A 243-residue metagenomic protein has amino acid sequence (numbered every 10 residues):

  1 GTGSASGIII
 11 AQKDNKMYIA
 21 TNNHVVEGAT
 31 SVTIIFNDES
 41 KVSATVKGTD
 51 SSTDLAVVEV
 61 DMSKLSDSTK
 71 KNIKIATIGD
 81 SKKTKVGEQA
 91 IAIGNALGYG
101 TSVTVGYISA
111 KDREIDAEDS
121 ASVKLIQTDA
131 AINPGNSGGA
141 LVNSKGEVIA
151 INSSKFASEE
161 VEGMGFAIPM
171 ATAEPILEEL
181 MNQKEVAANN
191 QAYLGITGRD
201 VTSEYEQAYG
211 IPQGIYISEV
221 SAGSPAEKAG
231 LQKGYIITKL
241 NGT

Functional and structural regions predicted by a protein language model:
G1-Y205, P212-Q213, A222: Serine-dependent protease modules
I19, A226-T243: Conserved PDZ fold ligand-binding element
Y209-I211, L231: A structural signal for short secondary-structure junctions
